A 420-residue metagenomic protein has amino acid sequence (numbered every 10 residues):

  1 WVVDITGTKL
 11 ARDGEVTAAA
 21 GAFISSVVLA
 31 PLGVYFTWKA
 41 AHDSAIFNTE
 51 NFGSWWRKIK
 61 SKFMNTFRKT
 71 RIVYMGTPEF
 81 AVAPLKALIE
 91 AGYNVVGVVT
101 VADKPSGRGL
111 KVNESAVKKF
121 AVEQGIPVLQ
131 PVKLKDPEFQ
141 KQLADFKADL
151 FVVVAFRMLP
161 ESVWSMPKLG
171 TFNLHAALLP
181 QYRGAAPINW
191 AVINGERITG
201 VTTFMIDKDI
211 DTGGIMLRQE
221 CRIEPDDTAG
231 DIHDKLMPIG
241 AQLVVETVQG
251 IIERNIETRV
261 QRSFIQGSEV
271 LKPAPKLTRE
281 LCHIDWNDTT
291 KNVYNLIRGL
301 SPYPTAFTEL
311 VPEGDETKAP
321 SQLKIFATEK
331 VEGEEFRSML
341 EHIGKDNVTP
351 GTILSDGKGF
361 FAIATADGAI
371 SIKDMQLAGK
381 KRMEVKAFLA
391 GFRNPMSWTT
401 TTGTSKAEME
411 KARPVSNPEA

Functional and structural regions predicted by a protein language model:
W1-F63: Transmembrane alpha-helices
N65, Q266-A420: Internal anion-binding site segments
N65-G109: N-terminal Rossmann-like dinucleotide-binding module
T70, A91-N94, V101, A148-K276 (+1 more regions): Donor/substrate-binding cores of folate-linked one-carbon enzymes
T77-F80, V132-K135, A155-M158: Short beta->alpha connector loops
V82, K86-E90, Q140-A144, E161 (+1 more regions): Amphipathic, non-transmembrane alpha-helical secondary structure
P105-D149: N-terminal glycine-/serine-/threonine-rich beta1-alpha1-beta2 phosphate-ribose binding loop of Rossmann-like
